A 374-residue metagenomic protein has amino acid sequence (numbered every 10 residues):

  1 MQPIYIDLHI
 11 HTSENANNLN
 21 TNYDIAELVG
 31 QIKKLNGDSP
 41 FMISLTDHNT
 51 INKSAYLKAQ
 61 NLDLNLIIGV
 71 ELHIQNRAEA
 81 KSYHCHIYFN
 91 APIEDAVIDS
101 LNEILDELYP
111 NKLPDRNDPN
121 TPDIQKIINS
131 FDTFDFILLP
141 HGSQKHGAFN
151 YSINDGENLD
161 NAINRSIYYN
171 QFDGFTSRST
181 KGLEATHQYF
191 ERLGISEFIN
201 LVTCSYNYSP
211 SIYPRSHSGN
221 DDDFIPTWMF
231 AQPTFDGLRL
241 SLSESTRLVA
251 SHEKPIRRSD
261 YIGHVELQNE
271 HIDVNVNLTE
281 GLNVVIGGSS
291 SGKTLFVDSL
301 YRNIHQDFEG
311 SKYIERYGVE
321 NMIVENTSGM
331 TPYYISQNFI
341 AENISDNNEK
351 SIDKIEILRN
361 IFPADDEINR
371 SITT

Functional and structural regions predicted by a protein language model:
M1-S39, N52-I67, I74-D95, H146-S290: Charged catalytic cores and adjacent phosphate/nucleic-acid-binding surfaces used for phosphate/nucleic-acid chemistry
I10-T12, M42-T46, T294: Ser/Thr-glycine-rich phosphate-binding loops at phosphate-binding pockets of nucleotides, nucleotide cofactors
I32-H48, I137-L139: Divalent metal-dependent hydrolysis catalytic cores, especially in the metallo-beta-lactamase
S44, T279-E309: Phosphate-binding glycine-rich loops of NTP-binding sites
S44-L45, I67-G69, I137-H141, T176 (+2 more regions): A structural signal for short, well-ordered beta-strand segments and their strand-loop junctions that often border
I68-K126, F134, L139-H141, N150-S152: Alpha-helix N-cap/helix-start capping residues at coil-to-helix junctions, especially the first residue of tandem
D307-E320: Short beta-strand-centered segment that lines the nucleotide-binding/catalytic pocket of NTP-utilizing
G318-T374: P-loop NTPase motor core
